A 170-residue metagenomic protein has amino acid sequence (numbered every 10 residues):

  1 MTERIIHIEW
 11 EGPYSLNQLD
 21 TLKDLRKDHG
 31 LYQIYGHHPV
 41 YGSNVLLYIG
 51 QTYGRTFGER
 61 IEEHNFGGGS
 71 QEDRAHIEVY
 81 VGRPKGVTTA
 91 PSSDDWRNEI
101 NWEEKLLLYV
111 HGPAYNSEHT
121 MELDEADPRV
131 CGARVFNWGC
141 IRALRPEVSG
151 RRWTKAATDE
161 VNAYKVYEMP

Functional and structural regions predicted by a protein language model:
M1-L47, Q51-P170: Boundary/linker segments flanking structured domains
